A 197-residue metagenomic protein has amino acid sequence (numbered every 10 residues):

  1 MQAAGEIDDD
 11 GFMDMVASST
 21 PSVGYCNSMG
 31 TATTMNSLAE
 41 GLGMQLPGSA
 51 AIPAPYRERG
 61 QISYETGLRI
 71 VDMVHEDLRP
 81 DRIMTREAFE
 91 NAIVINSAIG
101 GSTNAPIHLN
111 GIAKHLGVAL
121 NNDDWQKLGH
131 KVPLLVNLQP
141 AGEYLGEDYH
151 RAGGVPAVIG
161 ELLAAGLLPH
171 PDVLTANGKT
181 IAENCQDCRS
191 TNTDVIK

Functional and structural regions predicted by a protein language model:
M1-K197: Catalytic or ion-coupling anion/metal-binding cores of large enzyme and transporter domains
